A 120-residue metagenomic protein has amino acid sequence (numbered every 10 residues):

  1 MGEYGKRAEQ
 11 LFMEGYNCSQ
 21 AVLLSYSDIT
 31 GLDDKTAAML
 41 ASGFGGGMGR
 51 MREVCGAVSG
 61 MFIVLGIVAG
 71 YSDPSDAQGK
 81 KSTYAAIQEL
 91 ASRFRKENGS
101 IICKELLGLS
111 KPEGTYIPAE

Functional and structural regions predicted by a protein language model:
M1-E14: Polybasic, low-complexity association/targeting segments
E14-Y16, M51-E53: Short helix-coil transition sites and intra-membrane helix breaks within transmembrane domains of multi-pass
S19-D28, V64, S75-E120: Amphipathic alpha-helical interface segments
Y26-G43: Acidic-glycine-rich active-site phosphate/pyrophosphate-binding loop
I29-L32, V68-D73: Short helix-capping/linker segments at secondary-structure and domain boundaries
F44-R52: Transmembrane alpha-helix interface/packing and boundary motifs in multi-pass membrane proteins, characterized by
R52-F62: FAD-binding core of FAD-dependent oxidoreductases, characterized by glycine-rich FAD pyrophosphate-binding loops
G60-G70: DPxDG-like acidic metal-binding loop motif
